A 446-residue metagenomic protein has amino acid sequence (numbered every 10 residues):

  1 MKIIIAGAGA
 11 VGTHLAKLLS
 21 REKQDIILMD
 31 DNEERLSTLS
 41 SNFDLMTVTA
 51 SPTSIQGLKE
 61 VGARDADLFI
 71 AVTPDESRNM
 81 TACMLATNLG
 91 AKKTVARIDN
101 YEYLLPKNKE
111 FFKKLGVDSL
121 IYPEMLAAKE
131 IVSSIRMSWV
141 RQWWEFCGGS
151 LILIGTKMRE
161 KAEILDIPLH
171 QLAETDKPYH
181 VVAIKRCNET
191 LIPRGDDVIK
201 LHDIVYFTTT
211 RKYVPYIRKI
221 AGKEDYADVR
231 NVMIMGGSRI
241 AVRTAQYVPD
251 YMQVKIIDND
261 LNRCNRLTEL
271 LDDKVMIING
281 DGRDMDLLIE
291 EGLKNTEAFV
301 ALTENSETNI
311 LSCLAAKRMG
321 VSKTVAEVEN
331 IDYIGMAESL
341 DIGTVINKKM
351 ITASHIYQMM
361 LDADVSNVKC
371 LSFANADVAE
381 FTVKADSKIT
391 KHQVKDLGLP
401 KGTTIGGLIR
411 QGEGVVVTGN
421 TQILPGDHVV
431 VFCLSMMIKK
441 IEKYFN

Functional and structural regions predicted by a protein language model:
M1-N446: Cytosolic regulatory regions of ion transport systems
